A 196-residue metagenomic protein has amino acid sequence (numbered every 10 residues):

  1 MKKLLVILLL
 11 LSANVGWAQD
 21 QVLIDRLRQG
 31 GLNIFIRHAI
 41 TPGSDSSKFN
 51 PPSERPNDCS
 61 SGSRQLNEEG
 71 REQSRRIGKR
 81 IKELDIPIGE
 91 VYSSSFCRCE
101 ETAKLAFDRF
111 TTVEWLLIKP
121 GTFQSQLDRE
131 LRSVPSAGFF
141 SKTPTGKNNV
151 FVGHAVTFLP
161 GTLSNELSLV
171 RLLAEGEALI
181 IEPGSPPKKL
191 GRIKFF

Functional and structural regions predicted by a protein language model:
L4-A13: Sec-dependent N-terminal signal peptides
N14-A18: Sec/Tat signal peptide C-region and signal peptidase I cleavage site
D20-W115, K119-F123, R132, N165-K194: Active-site-proximal alpha-helix that buttresses catalytic centers in soluble enzyme cores
G31-N33, T145-G153: Generic beta-sheet signal
L131-T143: A short, acidic, amphipathic alpha-helical segment used as a generic capping/interface helix at domain edges
K142-G146, S185: A short, structured loop/turn motif at beta-sheet edges
V150-F151, V156-L163: Periplasmic/luminal catalytic loop of GT-C fold multi-pass membrane glycosyltransferases that transfer sugars from
